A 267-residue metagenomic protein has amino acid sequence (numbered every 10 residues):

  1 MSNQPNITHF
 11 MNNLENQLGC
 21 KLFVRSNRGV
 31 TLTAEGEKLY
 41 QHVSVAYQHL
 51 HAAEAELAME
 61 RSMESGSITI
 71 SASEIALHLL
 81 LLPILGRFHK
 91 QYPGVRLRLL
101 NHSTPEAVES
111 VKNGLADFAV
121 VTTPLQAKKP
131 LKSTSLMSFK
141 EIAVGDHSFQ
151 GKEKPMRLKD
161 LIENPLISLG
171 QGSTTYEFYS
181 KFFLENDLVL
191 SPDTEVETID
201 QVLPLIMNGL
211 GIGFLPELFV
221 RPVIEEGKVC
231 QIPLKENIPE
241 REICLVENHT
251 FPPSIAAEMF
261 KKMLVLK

Functional and structural regions predicted by a protein language model:
N13-L32: A short LG(V/I)-centered, amphipathic sequence patch enriched for acidic residue(s) preceding the LG motif
Q17-L18, L39-R61: Alpha-helical linker/hinge and terminal dimerization helices associated with HTH transcriptional regulators
S65-A127, V196: Central regulatory/effector-binding core of bacterial HTH transcription factors
L80, C230-K267: A late-sequence structural motif
S103-V108, K112-L115, T122, S180-I232: Hydrophobic hinge/microswitch elements
K128-L166, G170: Flexible hinge/capping segments at coil-to-helix
K132-I142, E226-E240: Short beta-strand->loop
P165-N186, P253-I255, K261: Secondary-structure junction motif
